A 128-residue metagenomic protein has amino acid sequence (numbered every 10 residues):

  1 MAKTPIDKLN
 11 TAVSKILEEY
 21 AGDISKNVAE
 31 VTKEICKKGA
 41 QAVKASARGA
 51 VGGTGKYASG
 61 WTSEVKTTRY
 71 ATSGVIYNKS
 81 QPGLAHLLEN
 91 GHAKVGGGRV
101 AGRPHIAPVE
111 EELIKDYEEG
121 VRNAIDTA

Functional and structural regions predicted by a protein language model:
M1-K79, N90-A128: Short, Lys/Arg-rich flexible segments
H86: Aromatic/pi-system hotspot detector in well-structured domains
